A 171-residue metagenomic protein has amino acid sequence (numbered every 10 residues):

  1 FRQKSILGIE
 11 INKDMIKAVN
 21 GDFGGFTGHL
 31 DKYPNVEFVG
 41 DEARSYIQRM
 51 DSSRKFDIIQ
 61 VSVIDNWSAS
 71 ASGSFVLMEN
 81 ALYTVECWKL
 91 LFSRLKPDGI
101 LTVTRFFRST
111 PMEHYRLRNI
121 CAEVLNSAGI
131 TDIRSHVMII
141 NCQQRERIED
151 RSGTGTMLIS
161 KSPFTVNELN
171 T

Functional and structural regions predicted by a protein language model:
F1-R118, A122, N126: The AdoMet/dcAdoMet-binding core of the Class I SAM-like
T102, F106-T171: Substrate-binding/catalytic lobe of Class I Rossmann-like enzymes that use SAM or dcSAM, i.e., the mid-to-C-terminal
